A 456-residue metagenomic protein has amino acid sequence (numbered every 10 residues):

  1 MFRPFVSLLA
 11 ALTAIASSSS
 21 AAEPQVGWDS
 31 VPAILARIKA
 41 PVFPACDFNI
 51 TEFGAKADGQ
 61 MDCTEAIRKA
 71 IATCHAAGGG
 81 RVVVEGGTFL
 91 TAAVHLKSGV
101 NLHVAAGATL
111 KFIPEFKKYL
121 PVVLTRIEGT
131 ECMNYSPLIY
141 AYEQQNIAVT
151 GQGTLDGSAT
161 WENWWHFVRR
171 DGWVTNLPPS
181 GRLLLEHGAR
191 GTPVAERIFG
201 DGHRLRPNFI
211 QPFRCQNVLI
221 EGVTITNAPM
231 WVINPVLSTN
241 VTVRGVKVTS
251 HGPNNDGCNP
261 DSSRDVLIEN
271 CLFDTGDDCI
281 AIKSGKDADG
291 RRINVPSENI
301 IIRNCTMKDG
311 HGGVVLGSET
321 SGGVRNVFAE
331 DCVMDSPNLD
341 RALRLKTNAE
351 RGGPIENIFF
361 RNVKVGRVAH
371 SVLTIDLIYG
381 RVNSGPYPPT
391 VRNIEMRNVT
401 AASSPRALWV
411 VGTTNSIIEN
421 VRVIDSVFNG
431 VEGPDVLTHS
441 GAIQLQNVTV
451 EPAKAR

Functional and structural regions predicted by a protein language model:
M1-P4: Positively charged n-region of N-terminal signal peptides that target proteins for export
V6-A16: Bacterial N-terminal signal peptides
A21-R456: Extracellular/periplasmic carbohydrate-active domains that bind, remodel, or depolymerize complex polysaccharides
